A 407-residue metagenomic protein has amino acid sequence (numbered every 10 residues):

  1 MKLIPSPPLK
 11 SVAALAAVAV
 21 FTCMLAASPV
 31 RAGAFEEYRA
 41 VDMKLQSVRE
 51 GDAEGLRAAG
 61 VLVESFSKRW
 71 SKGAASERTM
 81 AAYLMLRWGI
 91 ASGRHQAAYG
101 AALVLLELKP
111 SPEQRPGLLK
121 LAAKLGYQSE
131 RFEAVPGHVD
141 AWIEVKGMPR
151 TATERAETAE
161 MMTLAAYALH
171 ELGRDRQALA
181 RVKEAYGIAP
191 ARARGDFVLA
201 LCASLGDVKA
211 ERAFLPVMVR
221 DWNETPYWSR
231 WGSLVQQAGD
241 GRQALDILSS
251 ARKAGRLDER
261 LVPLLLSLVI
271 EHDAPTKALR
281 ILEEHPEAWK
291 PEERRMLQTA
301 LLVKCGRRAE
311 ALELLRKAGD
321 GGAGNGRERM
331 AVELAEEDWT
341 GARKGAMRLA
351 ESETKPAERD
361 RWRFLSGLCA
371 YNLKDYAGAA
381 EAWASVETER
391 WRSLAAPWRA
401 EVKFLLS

Functional and structural regions predicted by a protein language model:
S28-L103, S111-G117, A156-E157, R390-S407: N-terminal leader/linker segments that initiate helical-solenoid repeat arrays
G33, R78, R115, T151-E154 (+8 more regions): Residues that mark the junctions of alpha-helical repeat units in TPR/alpha-solenoid scaffolds
E36, A81, L118, E154 (+8 more regions): The tetratricopeptide repeat
R39, M43, L84, L121 (+9 more regions): "A position-specific structural signal for the A-helix of alpha-solenoid helical repeats
D42, R87, K124, Y167 (+7 more regions): Residue-level recognition of tetratricopeptide repeat
A58-F66, Q96-L106, F132-V145, D175-Y186 (+6 more regions): Alpha-helical repeat scaffolds
A300-K304, R316, D320-K355, D360: Alpha-helical adaptor scaffolds
